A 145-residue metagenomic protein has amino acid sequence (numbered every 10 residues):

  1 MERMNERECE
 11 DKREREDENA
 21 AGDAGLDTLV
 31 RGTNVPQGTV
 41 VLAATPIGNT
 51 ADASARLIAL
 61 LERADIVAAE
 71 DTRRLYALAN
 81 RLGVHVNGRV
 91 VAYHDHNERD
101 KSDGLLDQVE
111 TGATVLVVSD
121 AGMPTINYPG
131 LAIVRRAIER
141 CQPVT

Functional and structural regions predicted by a protein language model:
E2-R3, A20-H96: Glycine-rich, flexible N-terminal cofactor/catalytic loop recognition
D52, D100, N127-Y128: Residues that form or flank phosphate/diphosphate-binding pockets in enzymes that use nucleotide phosphates
A55-I58, R81-V84, L105-D107, P129-V134: Short, glycine/charged-enriched secondary-structure capping and boundary segments
H96-L106: Glycine-rich, highly charged phosphate/nucleotide-binding loops
E110-T145: Short glycine-cluster motifs
